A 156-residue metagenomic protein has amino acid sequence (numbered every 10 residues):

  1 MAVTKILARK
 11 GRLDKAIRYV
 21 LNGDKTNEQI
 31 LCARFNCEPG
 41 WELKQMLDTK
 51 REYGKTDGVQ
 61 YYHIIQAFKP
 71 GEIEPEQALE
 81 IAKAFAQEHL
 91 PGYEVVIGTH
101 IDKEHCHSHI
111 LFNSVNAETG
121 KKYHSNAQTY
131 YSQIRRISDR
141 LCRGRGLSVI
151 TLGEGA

Functional and structural regions predicted by a protein language model:
M1-A156: N-terminal nicking endonuclease/strand-transfer module with a His-rich metal-binding environment and a catalytic Tyr
